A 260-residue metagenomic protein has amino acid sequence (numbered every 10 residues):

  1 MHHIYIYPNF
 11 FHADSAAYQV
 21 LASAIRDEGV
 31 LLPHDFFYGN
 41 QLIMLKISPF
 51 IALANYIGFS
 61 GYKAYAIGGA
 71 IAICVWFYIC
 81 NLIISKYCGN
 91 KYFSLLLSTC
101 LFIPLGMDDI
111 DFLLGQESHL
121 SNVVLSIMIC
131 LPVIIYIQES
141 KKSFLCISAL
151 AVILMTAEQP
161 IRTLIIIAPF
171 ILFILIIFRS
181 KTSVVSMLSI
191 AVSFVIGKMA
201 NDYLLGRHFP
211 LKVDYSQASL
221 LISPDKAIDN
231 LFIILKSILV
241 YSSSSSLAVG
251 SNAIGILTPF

Functional and structural regions predicted by a protein language model:
M1-F11, V192-R207: Transmembrane signal-anchor helices characteristic of membrane glycosylation enzymes that use polyprenol
I4-A13, R26-P49, Y56, Y62-K63: Membrane-proximal lumenal/periplasmic loop motifs of glycosylation machinery
A17, S23, H119-E139, F144-A151: Specific aromatic-rich, kink-prone transmembrane helix
D27-P33, F37-I43, D202-F260: Membrane-lumen/periplasm interface segments of multi-pass, membrane-embedded glycan/lipid transferases
M44, K91-I137: Membrane-interface micro-motifs in multi-pass membrane enzymes
Y56-V75, S251-L257: Loop-to-helix entry region of an early transmembrane alpha helix in multi-pass inner-membrane enzymes
I67-Y92, M128: Transmembrane-helix motifs of polytopic, lipid-linked glycan transferases
S143-I161, I167-L172, S193: Membrane-interface alpha helices of multi-pass inner-membrane proteins
